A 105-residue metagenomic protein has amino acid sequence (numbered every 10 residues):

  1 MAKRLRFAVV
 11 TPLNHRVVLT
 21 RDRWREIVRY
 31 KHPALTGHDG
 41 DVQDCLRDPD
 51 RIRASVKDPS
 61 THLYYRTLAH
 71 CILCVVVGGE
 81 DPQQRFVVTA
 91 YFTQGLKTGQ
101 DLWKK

Functional and structural regions predicted by a protein language model:
M1-K105: Ribonuclease/tRNase effector modules and their secretory precursors
